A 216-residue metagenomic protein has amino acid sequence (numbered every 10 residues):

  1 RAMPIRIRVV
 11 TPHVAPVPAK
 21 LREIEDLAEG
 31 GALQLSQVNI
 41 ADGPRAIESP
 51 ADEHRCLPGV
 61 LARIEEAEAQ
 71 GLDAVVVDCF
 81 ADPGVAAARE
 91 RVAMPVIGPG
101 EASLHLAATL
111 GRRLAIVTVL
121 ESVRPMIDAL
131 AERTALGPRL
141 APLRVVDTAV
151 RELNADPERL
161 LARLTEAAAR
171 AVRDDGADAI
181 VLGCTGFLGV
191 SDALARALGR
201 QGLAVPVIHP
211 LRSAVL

Functional and structural regions predicted by a protein language model:
M3-P58, V119-R159: N-terminal glycine-rich anion-binding loop in soluble enzyme alpha/beta folds
V10, A69-C79, G176-T185: Periplasmic-binding protein-like
G31, R91-M94, L110, R139 (+1 more regions): Short, structured coil segments at secondary-structure junctions
H54-G71, A162-A177: Short, well-structured alpha-helical segments in soluble
L57-R112, I116: Glycine/small-residue-rich loop that forms an oxyanion/phosphate-binding "nest" at active or ligand-binding sites
P99-L104, V119-S122, L211-V215: Short, acidic/turn-prone active-site loops that include or flank metal/cofactor- and phosphate-binding residues
T148, V207-L216: Short, flexible loop segments at boundaries between secondary-structure elements
D178-A179, T185-G199: A C-terminal functional module that forms or caps the active site or interfaces directly with catalytic machinery
